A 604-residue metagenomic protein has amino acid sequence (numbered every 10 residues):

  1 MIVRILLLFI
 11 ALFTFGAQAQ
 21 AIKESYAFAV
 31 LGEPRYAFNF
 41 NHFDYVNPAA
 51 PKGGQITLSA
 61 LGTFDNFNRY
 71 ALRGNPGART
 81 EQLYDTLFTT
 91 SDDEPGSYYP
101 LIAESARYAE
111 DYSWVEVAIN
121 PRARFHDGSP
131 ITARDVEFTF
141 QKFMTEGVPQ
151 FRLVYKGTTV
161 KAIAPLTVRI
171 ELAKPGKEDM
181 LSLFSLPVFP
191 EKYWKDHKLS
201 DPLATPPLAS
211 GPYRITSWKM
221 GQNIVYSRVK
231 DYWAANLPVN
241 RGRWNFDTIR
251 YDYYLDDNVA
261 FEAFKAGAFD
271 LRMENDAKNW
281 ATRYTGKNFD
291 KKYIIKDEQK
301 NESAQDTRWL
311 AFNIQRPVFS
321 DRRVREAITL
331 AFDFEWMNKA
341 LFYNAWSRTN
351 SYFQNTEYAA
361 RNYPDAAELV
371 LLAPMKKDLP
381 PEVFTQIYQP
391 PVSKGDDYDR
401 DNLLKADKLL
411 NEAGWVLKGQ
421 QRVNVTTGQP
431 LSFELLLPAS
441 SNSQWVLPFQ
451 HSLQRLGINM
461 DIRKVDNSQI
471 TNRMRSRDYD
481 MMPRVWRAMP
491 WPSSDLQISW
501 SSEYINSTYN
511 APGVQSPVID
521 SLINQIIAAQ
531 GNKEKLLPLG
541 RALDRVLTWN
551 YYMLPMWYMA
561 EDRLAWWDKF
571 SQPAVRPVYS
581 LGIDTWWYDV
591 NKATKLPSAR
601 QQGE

Functional and structural regions predicted by a protein language model:
Q20-D111, A118, Q141, P206-L208: N-terminal lobe/hinge region of extracytoplasmic solute-binding protein
I22, A60-G62, N75-A78, Q82 (+6 more regions): Detector for C-terminal structural segments
V46, A50-P51, A71-R79, S105-P149 (+6 more regions): Aromatic- and charge-enriched surface segment that lines or borders ligand/interaction sites
T63, L83-E94, Q141, F184-R250 (+4 more regions): Gly/Pro-rich hinge or "lid" segments in bacterial periplasmic/extracellular proteins
P100-E104, H126, I131, E171-F189 (+4 more regions): Aromatic-rich, solvent-exposed beta-strand/loop patch
N120, D201, A234-T285, E326 (+4 more regions): Ligand-site clamp/hinge motif
R152-K195, L203, S210-K219, P364-D378: Surface-exposed binding/hinge segments that line and control ligand-binding clefts or catalytic entry sites
T159-A162, T216-S227, D252-R316, R323-A327 (+3 more regions): Extracellular/periplasmic solute-recognition and catalytic clefts
